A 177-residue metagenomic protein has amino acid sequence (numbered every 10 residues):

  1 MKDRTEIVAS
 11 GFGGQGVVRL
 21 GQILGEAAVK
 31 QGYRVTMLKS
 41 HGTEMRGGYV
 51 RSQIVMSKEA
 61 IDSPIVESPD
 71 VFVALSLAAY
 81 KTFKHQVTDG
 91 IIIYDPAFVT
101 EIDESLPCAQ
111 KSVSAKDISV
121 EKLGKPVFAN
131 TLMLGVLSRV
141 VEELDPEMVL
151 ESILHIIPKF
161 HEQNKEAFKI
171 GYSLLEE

Functional and structural regions predicted by a protein language model:
M1-E177: Active-site cofactor/cluster-binding pocket
